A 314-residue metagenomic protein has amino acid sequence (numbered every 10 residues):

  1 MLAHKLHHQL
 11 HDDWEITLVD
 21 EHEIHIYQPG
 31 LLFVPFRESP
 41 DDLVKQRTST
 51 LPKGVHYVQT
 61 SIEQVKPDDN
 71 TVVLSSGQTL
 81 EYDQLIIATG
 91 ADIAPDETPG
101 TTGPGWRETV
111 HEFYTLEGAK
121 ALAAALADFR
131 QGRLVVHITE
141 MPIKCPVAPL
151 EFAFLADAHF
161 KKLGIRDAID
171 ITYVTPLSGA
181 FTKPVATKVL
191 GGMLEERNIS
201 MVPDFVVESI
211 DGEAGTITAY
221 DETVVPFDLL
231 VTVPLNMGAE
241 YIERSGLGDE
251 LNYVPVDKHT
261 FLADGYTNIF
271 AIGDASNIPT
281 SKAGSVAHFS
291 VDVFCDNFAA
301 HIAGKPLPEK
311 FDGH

Functional and structural regions predicted by a protein language model:
M1-H56, E140-P184: Beta1-alpha1 glycine-rich phosphate/pyrophosphate-binding loop at the start of Rossmann-like nucleotide-binding domains
A3-K5, G30-L31, E97-G100, A148-P149 (+2 more regions): Short amphipathic alpha-helical segments
E15, R133-V135, D170, N268: Residues that mark the start of a beta-strand
E15-T17, V55-V72, L80, D157-Y253 (+1 more regions): A Rossmann-like FAD-binding core segment of flavoenzymes
H56-E151, L155-G164, V231: FAD-binding core/adjacent interface of flavoenzyme oxidoreductases
I93, T102-R130, A214, T218 (+2 more regions): FAD-site-proximal beta/loop scaffold in flavoenzymes
K144, I278-P279, K305: Short, solvent-exposed loop/turn segments at secondary-structure junctions
A158, A287-G313: Internal hydrophobic alpha-helix adjacent to the cofactor/substrate pocket in enzyme cavities
